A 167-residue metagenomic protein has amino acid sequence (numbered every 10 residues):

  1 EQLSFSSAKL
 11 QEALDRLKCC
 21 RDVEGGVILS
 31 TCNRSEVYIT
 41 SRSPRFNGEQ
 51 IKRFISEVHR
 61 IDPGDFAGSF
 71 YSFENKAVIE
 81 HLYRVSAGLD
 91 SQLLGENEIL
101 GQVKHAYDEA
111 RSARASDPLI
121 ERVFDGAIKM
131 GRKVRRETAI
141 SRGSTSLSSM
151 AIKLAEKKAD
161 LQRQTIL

Functional and structural regions predicted by a protein language model:
E1-S91: A glycine-rich (often HGG/GG-containing) alpha/beta subdomain
D65-Q162: Glycine/serine-rich phosphate-binding loop and adjoining beta1-alpha1 elements at the start of nucleotide-handling
Q164-L167: Conserved class I S-adenosyl-L-methionine
